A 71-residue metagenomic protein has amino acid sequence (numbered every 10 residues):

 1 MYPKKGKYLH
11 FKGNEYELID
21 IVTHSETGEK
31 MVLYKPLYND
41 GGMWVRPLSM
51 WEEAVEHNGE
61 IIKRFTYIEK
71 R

Functional and structural regions predicted by a protein language model:
M1-R71: Mixed-charge, low-complexity intrinsically disordered regions
